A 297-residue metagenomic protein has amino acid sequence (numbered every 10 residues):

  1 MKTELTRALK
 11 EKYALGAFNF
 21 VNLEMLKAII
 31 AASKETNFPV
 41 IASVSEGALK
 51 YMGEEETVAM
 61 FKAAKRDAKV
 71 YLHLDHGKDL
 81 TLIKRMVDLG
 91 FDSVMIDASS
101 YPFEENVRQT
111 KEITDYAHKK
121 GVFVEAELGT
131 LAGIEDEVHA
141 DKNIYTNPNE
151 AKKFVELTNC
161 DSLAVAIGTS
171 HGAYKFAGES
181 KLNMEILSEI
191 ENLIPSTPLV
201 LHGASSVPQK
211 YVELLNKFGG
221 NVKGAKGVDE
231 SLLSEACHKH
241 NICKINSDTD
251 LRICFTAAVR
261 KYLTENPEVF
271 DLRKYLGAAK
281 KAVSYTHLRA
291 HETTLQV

Functional and structural regions predicted by a protein language model:
M1-L15: N-terminal amphipathic alpha-helix/helix-capping segment at the start of soluble metabolic enzymes
K2, L23-R66, V259-N266: Glycine-rich, positively charged N-terminal anion/phosphate-binding segment
L15-F18, V40-S43, V70-L74, V94-I96 (+4 more regions): Hydrophobic faces of well-ordered beta-strands that scaffold small-molecule active sites in alpha/beta enzyme cores
L23-P39, A63, L80-I96, S100 (+2 more regions): Alpha/beta enzyme core
E46-Y51, E56-F61, K65-N106: Active-site beta->alpha loop and helix N-cap motifs at the rims of alpha/beta catalytic domains
E55-A68, Q109-V122, S180-L199: Alpha-helix-loop-beta-strand connector modules within alpha/beta enzyme cores
S162, A166-L215, N221-S231, N246: Catalytic alpha/beta core domains of metabolic enzymes, predominantly
T286-T293: Conserved small/polar residues in nucleotide/adenosyl-binding loops
